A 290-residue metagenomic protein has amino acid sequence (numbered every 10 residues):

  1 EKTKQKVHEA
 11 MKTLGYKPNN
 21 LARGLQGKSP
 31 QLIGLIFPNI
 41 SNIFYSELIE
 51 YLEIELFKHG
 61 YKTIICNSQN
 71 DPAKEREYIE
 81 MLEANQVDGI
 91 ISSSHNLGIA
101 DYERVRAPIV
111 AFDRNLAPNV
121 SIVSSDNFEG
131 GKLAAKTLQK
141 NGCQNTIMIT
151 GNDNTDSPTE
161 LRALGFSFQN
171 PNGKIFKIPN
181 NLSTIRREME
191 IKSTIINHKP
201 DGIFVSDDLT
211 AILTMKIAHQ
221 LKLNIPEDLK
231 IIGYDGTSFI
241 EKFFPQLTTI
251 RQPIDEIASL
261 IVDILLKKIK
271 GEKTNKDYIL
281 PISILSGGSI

Functional and structural regions predicted by a protein language model:
E1-P30: N-terminal helix-turn-helix DNA-binding module of bacterial transcription factors
K28-K136, S193-N197: Alpha-helical recognition/docking segments in bacterial nutrient-uptake and carbohydrate-utilization systems
F44-K58, G130-L133, S157-K174, L213 (+1 more regions): Short, solvent-exposed amphipathic alpha-helices that sit in or adjacent to ligand/effector-binding or catalytic
L56-N67, T146-M148, A163-R186: Short beta-strand elements in bilobed, periplasmic/extracellular small-molecule ligand-binding domains
I79, V87-S93, I147-T150, H198-D207 (+1 more regions): Periplasmic-binding protein-like
V123-M148, T184-K192, A211, Q252-K270: Hydrophobic alpha-helical segments within soluble ligand-binding/sensing domains
A134-K174, K276-S289: An alpha-beta-alpha
K192-I290: Flexible loop/turn connectors
